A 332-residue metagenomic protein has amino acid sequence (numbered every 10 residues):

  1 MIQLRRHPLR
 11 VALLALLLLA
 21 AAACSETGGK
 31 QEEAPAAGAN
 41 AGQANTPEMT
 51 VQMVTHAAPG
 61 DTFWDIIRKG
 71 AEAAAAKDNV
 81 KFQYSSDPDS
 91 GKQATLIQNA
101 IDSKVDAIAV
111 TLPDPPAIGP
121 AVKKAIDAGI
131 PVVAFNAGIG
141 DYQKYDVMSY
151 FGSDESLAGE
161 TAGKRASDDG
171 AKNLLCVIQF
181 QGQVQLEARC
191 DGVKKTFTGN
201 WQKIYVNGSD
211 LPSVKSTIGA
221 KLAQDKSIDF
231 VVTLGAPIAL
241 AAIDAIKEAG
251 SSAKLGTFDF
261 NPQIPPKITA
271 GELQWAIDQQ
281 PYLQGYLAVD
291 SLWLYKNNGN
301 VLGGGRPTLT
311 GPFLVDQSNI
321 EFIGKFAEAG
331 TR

Functional and structural regions predicted by a protein language model:
M1-T50, K123-I130, T331-R332: Short, low-complexity disordered leader/linker segments with a strong preference for bacterial N-terminal type II
L14, S25, A36-G42, P47 (+2 more regions): Hinge/cleft segment of the Venus flytrap/periplasmic-binding protein
G38, Q43-A74, D78, F82-N99 (+4 more regions): Extracytoplasmic "Venus flytrap"
T62-D78, A158-A162, V184-W201, T217 (+3 more regions): Short, solvent-exposed amphipathic alpha-helices that sit in or adjacent to ligand/effector-binding or catalytic
Q93, Y150-L174, S213-K215, F260-I264 (+1 more regions): Hydrophobic alpha-helical segments within soluble ligand-binding/sensing domains
A94, V110-D127, V193, G208-K267: Hydrophobic alpha-helical
P115-P116, P120-L157, N261-T269, L273-Q274 (+1 more regions): Flexible loop/hinge segments that line or gate small-molecule binding clefts
S227-A236, I243-L283, V289-G311, V315-I320: Exported/periplasmic ABC-transporter solute-binding proteins
